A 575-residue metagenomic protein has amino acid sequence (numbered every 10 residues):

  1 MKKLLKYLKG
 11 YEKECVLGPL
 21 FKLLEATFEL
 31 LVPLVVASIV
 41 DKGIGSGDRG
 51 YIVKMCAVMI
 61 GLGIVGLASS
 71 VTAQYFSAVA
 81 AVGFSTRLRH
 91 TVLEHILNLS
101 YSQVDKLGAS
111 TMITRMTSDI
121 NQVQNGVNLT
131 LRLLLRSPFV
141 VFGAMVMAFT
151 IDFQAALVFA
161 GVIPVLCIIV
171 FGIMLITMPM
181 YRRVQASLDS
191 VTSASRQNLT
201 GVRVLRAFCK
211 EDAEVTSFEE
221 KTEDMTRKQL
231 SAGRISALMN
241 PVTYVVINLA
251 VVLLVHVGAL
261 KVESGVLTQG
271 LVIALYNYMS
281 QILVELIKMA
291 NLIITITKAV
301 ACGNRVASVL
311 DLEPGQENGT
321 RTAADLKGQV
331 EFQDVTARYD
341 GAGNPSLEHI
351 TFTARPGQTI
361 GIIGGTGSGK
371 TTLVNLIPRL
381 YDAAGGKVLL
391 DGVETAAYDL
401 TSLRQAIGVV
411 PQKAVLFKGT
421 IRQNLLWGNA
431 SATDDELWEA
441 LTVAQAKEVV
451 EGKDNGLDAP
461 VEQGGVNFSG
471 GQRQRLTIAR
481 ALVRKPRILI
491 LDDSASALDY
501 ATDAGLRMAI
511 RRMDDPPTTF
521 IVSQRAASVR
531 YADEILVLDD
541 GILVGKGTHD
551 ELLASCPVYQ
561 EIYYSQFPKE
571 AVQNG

Functional and structural regions predicted by a protein language model:
M1-V32, V36, I44-V58, A73-S77 (+16 more regions): Membrane-integrated ABC transporters
G10, E14-T27, L62, L129-V184 (+2 more regions): Transmembrane helices of ABC transporter permease
G10-K13, N98-S102, S118-V127, L131 (+8 more regions): An intracellular "coupling" helix at the cytosolic face of ABC transporter transmembrane type-1 domains
L20-F21, E25-D41, L62-A109, I113 (+10 more regions): Juxtamembrane helix-loop junctions of ABC transporter transmembrane domains
D48-A57, M147-G161, V170, S231-N304 (+1 more regions): Helix-loop-helix
V92, I96, L205, T226 (+2 more regions): Helix-loop junctions and hydrophobic alpha-helical segments within the transmembrane domains of large membrane
I96, F218, V306, F332-D334: Conserved catalytic Walker-motif region of ABC-type ATPase nucleotide-binding domains
A324-G575: ABC-type nucleotide-binding domain
